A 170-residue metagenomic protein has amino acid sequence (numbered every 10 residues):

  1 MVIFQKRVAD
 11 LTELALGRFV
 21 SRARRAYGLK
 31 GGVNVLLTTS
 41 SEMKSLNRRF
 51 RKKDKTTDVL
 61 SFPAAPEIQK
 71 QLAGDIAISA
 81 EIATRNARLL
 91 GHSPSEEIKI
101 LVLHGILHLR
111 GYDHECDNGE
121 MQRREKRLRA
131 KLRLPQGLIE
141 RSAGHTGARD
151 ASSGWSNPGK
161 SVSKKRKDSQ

Functional and structural regions predicted by a protein language model:
M1-E97, L107-Q170: An acidic/histidine-cluster motif and surrounding catalytic segment that typifies divalent-metal-assisted enzyme active
I100: Conserved SAM/SAH cofactor-binding pocket of Class I
